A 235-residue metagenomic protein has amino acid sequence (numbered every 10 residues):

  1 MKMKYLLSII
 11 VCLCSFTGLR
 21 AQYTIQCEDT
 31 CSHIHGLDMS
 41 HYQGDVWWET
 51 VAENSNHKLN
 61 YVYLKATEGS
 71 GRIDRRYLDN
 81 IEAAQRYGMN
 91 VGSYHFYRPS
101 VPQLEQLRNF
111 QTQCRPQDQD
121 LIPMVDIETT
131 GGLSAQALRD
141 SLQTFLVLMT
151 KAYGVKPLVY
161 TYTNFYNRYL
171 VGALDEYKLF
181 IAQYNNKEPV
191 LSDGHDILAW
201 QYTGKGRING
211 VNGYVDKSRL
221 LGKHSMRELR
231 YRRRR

Functional and structural regions predicted by a protein language model:
M1-Q22: Bacterial Sec-dependent N-terminal signal peptides
Q22-W47, E53-N54, L64-L146, T150-V155: Substrate-binding cleft of extracellular glycoside hydrolase catalytic domains
Y23-H41, E49, L174-R235: Functionally critical loop-and-helix segments that line ligand-binding/catalytic clefts of soluble enzyme domains
D45-W48, Y166-R168: Short, well-ordered alpha-helical microsegments
H57: Catalytic cores of secreted/periplasmic lytic hydrolases that degrade extracellular macromolecules
Q111-G131, Y169-D196: Structural recognition of alpha->loop->beta junctions
G154-Y166: Aromatic-lined carbohydrate-recognition surfaces of secreted/lumenal glycan-active proteins
